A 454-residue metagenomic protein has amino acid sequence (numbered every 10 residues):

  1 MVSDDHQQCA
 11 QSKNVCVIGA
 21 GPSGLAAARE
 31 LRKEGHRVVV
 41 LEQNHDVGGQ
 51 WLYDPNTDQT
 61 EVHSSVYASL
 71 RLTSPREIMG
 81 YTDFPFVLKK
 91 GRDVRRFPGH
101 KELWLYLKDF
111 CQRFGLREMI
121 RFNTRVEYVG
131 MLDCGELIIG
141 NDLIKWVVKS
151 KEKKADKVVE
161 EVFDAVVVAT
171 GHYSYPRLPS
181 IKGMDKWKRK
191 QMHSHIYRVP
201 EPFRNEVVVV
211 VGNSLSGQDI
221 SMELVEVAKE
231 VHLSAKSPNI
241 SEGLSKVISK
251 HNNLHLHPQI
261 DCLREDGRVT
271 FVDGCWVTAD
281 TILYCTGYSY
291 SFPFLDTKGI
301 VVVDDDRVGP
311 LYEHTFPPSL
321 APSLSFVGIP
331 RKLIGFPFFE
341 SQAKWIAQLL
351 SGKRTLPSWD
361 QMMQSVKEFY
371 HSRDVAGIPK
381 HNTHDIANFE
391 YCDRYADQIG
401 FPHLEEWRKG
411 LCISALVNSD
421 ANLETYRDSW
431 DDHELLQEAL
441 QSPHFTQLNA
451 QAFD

Functional and structural regions predicted by a protein language model:
D4, F86-K89, G99-Y106, Q112 (+5 more regions): Glycine-rich dinucleotide-binding loop and its adjacent helix/turn
D5-V40, G217-L224: N-terminal Rossmann-like FAD-binding beta1-loop-alpha1 element of flavoenzymes
C16-I18, R32-Q59, V227-S241: Glycine-rich FAD pyrophosphate-binding loop
I18, R32-K33, I196-P238, F294 (+1 more regions): Rossmann-like dinucleotide/flavin-binding elements
Q43-D109, D133, H314-S319, G352 (+3 more regions): Glycine-rich active-site loop/strand segments that organize a redox cofactor
D93-A165, T170, S174: Feature captures the FAD/FMN-dependent oxidoreductase FAD-binding
Y128, K145, E161, M222-R307 (+2 more regions): A Rossmann-like FAD-binding core segment of flavoenzymes
L311, S323-D454: C-terminal, flexible cofactor-proximal segment of oxidoreductases
